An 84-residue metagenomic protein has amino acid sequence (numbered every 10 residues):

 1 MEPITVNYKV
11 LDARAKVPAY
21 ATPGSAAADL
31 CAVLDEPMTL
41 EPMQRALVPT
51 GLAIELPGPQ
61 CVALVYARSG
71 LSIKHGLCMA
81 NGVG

Functional and structural regions predicted by a protein language model:
M1-G84: DUTPase catalytic domain/fold
